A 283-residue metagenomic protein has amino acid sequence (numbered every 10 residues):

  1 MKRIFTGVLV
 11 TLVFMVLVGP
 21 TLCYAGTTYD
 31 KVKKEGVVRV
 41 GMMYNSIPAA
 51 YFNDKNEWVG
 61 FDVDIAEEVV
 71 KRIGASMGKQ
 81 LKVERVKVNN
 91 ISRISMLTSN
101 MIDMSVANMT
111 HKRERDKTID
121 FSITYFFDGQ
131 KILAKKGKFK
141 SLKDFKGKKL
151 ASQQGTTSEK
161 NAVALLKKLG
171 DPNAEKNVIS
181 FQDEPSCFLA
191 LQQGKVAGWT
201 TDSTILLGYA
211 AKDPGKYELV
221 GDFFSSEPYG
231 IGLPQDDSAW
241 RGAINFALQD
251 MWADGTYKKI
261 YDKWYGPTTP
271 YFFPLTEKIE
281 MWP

Functional and structural regions predicted by a protein language model:
G7-V8, F14-Y24: C-terminal segment of classical bacterial N-terminal signal peptides
A25-T28, K33-S105: Extracytoplasmic small-molecule ligand-binding "clamshell" domains of the periplasmic binding protein/Venus flytrap
G26, D64-R72, K138-F139, K143 (+2 more regions): Extended ligand-binding regions for polar small-molecule ligands
G26-T28, K33, T157-V178, P214 (+2 more regions): Ligand-binding clefts/hinges and TM-proximal coupling segments of bilobed small-molecule sensing domains
R39-I47, W58-I73, T110, D128-Q182 (+1 more regions): Bilobed "Venus flytrap"/periplasmic-binding protein-like clamshell domains and structurally analogous long
Y44, F126-K136, S203, L207-L248 (+1 more regions): Periplasmic-binding protein-like
E67, G78-D144, Y217, M281: Acidic, polar ligand-binding/catalytic clefts
S92, V106-T118, N161-L169, P185 (+1 more regions): A ligand-binding cleft/hinge motif common to bilobed small-molecule-binding domains
